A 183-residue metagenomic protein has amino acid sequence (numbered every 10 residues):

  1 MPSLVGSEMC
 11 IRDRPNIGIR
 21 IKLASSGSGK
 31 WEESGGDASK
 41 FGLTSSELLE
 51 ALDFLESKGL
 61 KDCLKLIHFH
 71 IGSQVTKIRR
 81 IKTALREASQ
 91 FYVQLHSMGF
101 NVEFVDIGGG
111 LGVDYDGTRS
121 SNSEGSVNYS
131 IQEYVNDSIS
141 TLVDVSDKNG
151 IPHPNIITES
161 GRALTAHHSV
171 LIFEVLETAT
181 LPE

Functional and structural regions predicted by a protein language model:
M1-G6, I11: Single conserved hydrophobic/aromatic residue that forms the stacking wall/gate of nucleotide- or nucleobase-binding
S7-E8, K30, A51-L52, L85 (+1 more regions): Distinct, well-ordered alpha-helical segments
R12-K61: Conserved anion-binding
K61, I67-F69: Internal alpha/beta core interface subdomains
L64, S73-E183: C-terminal active-site-proximal or functional interface alpha/beta core segments in diverse enzymes
